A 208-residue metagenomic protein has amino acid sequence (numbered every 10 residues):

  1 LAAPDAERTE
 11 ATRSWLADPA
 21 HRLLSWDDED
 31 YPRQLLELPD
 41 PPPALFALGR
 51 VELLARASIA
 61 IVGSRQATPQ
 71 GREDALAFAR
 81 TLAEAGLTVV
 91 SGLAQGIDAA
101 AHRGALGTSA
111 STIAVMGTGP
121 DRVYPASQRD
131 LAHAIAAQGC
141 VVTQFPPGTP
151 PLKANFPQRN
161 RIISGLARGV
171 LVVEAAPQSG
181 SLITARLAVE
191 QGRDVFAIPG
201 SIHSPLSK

Functional and structural regions predicted by a protein language model:
L1-A11, W15: Helix-hairpin-helix
A11-K208: Glycine-biased, small-residue-rich flexible motifs in mid-sequence functional cores and linkers
